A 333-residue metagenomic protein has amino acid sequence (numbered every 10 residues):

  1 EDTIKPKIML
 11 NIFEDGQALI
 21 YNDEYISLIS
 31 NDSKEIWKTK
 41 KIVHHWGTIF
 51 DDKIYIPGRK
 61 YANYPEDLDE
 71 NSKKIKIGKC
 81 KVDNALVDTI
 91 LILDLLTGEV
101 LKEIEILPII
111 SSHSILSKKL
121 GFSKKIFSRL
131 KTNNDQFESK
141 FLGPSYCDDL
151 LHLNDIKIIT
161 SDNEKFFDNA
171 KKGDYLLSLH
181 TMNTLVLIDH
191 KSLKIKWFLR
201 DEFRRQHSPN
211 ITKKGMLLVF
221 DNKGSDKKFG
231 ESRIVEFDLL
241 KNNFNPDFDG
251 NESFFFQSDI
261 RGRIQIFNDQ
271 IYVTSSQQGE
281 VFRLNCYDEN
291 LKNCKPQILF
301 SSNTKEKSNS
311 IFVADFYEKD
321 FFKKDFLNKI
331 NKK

Functional and structural regions predicted by a protein language model:
E1-K333: Histidine-/acidic-rich catalytic cores in large beta-rich domains
